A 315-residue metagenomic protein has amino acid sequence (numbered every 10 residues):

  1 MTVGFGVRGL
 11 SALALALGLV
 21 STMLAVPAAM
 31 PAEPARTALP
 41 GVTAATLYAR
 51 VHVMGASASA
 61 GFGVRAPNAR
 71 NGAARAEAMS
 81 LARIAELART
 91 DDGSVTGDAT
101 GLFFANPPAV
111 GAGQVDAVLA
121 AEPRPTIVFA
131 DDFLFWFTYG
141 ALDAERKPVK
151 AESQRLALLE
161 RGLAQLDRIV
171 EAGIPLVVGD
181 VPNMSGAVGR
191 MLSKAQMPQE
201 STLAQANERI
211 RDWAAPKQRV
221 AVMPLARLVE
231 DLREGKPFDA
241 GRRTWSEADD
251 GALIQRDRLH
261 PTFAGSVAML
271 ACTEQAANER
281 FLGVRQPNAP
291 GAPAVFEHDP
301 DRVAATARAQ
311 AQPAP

Functional and structural regions predicted by a protein language model:
M1-A14: Bacterial N-terminal signal peptides that target proteins for export
T2, S21-L24, P31: Position-driven detector of the extreme protein N-terminus
G6, R70-G72, P224: Helix N-cap / beta->alpha transition motif
S11-A25: Bacterial N-terminal signal peptides
P31-V53, A58-E160, N288-P315: Conserved SGNH/GDSL esterase-like catalytic core that processes O-acyl groups on lipids and polysaccharides
V42, V110-V267, A271-P287: Alpha-helical cap/lid subdomain in secreted, periplasmic, or secretory-pathway luminal O-acyl-processing enzymes
